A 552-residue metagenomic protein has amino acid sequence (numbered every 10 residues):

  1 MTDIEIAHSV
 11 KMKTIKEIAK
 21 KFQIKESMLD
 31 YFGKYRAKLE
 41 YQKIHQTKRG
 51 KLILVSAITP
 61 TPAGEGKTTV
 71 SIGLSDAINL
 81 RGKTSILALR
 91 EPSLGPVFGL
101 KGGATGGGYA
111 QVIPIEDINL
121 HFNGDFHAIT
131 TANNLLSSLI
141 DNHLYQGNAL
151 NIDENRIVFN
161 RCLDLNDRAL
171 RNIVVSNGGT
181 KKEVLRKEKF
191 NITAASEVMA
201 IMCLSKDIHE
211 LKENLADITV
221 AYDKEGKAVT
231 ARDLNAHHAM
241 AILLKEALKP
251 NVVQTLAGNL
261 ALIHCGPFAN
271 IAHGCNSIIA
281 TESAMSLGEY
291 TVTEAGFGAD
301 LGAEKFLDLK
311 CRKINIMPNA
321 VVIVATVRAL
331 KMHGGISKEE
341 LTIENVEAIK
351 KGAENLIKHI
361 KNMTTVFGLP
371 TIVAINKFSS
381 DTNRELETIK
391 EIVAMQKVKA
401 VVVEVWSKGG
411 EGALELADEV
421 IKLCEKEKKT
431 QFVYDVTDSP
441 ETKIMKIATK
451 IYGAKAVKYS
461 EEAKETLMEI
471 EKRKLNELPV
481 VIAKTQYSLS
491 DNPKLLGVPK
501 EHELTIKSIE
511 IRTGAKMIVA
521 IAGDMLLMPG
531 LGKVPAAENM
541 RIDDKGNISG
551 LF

Functional and structural regions predicted by a protein language model:
M1-F552: Flexible phosphate-sensing "switch/lid" loops adjacent to ATP/NTP-binding sites across phosphate-transfer
